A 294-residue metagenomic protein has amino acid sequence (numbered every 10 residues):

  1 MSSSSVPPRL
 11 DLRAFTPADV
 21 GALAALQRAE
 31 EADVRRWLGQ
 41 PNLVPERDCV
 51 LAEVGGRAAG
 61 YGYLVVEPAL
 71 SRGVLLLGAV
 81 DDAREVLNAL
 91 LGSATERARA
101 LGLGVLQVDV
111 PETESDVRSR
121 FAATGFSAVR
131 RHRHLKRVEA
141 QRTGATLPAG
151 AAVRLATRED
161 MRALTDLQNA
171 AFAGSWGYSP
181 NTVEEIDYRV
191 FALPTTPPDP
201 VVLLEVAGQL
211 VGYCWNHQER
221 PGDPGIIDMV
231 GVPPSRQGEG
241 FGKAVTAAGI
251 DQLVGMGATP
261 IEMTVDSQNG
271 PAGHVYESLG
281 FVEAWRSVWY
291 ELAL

Functional and structural regions predicted by a protein language model:
M1-S5, V66-A69, V80-A149, Y290-L292: Acyl-donor-binding surface of acyltransferase catalytic domains
R9-L23, A152-D166, G177: A short beta-loop-alpha structural element at the N-terminal edge of CoA-dependent acyl/N-acetyltransferase catalytic
P17-V20, A24-V44, F172-R189: Conserved GNAT-fold acetyl-CoA-binding loop/helix
Q27, R35-R99, V211-P224: Conserved donor-binding loop and adjoining core beta-sheet/short helix segment in diverse acyl/aminoacyl transferases
A83-E96, V232-P234, G238-G255, G273-S278: Conserved acetyl-CoA-binding loop-helix of GNAT-fold acetyltransferases
G92, E112-R130, E239, K243 (+1 more regions): Conserved active-site alpha-helix within GNAT-family acetyltransferase domains
L106-V110, I227, I261-V265: Conserved hydrophobic beta-strand within the GNAT/NAT acetyltransferase core sheet that lines the active-site cleft
S175-W215, E219: Phosphate-binding active sites in nucleotide-utilizing proteins
